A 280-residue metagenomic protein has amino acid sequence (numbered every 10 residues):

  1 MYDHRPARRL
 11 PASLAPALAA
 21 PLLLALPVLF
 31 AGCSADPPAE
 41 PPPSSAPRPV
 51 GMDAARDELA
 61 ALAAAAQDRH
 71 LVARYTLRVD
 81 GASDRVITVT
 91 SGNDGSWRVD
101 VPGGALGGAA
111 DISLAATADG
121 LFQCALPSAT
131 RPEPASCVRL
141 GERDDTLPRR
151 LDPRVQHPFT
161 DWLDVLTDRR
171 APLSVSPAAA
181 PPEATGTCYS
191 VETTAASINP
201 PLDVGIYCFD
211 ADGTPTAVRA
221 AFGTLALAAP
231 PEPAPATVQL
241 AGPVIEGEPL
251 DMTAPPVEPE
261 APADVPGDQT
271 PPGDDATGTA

Functional and structural regions predicted by a protein language model:
Y2-L18, L22, L26-S96, V244-A280: N-terminal leader/targeting segments and the immediate start of mature chains
Q67-Y75, N93-D100, P182-E192, T214-A217: Short, hydrophobic/aromatic-rich segments at coil-to-beta transitions
L77-R78, D100-A105, C124-S128, T193 (+1 more regions): Beta-turn initiation residues at beta-strand->coil junctions
A82-V86, G107-D111, N199-G205, A221: Short, surface-exposed coil-to-beta transition loops
T90, A115-A116, I206-D210, A226-P235: Aromatic-rich beta-strand edge motifs centered on tyrosine
T90-H157: An acidic-aromatic
R139, R143-A221, A261-V265, P271 (+1 more regions): Extended beta-strand-rich segments in extracellular/periplasmic secretory proteins, especially within noncatalytic
